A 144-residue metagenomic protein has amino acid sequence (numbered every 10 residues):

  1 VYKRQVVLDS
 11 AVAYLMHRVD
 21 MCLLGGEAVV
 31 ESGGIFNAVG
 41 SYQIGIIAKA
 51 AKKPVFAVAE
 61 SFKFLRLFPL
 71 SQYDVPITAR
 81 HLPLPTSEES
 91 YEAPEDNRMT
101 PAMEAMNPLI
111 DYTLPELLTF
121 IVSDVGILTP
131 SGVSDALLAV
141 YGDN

Functional and structural regions predicted by a protein language model:
K3-N144: Conserved phosphate- and dinucleotide-binding cores of soluble alpha/beta proteins, encompassing both enzyme active
